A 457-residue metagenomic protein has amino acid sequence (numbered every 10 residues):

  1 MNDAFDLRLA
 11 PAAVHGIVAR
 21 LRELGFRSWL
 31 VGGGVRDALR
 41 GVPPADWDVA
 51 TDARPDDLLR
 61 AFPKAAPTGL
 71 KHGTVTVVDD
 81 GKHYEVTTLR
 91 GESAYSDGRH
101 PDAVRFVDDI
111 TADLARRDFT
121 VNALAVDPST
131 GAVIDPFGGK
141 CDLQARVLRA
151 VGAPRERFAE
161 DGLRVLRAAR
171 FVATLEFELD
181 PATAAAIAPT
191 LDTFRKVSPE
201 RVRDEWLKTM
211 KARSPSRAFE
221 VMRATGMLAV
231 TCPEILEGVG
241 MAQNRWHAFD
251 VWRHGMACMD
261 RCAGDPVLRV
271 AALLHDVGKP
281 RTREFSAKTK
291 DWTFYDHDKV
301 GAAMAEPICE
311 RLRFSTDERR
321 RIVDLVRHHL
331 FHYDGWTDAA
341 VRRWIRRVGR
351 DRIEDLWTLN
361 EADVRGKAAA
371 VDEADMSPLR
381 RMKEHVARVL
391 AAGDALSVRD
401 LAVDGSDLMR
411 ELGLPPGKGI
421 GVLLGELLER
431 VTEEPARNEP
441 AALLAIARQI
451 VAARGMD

Functional and structural regions predicted by a protein language model:
M1-D457: Catalytic cores of the polymerase beta-like nucleotidyltransferase superfamily and closely associated nucleotide
